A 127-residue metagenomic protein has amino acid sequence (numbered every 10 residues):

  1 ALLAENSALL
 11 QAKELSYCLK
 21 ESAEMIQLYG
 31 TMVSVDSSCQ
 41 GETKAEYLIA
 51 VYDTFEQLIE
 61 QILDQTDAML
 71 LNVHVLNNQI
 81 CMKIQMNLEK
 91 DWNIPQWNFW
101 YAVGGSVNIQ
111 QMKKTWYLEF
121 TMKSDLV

Functional and structural regions predicted by a protein language model:
A1-S16, K20, Y52, E56: A conserved cytosolic signaling coiled-coil/coupling helix that links sensory/transmembrane modules
A12-Y47: Helix-loop-beta hinge of the Bergerat
K44-N72, Q96: Conserved ATP-binding N-box helix of the HATPase_c
Y47, N78-M82, W116: Short beta-strand element(s) in the Bergerat
E56, E60, E89-E119: ATP phosphate-binding glycine-rich loop and adjacent ATP-lid/helix-beta elements within ATP-binding kinase/ATPase
L70-I80, Q110-K113: Short beta-strand/loop element within the Bergerat-fold HATPase_c
I80-E89, F120: Conserved DxG motif in ATP/Mg2+-binding regions
L118-L126: C-terminal beta-strand of the catalytic ATP-binding
